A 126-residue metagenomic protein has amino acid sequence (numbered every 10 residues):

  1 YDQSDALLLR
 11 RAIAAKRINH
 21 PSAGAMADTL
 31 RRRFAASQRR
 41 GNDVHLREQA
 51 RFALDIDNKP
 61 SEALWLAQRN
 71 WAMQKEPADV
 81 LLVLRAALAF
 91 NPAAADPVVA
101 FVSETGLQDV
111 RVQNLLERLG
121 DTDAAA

Functional and structural regions predicted by a protein language model:
Y1, P21-A35, K59-N70, A93-E104 (+1 more regions): Alpha-helical repeat scaffolds
D2-N19, G24: N-terminal presequences and immediately downstream first alpha-helices
D2-R10, R40-E48, Q74-V80, L107-Q113: Generic helix N-cap/helix-start motif at coil->alpha-helix transitions
R11, A15, Q49, L82-A86 (+1 more regions): Structural register within alpha-helical repeat arrays
K16, A27-A72, L81-V83: Alpha-helical adaptor scaffolds
I18-H20, L54-D57, A89-F90, D123: Structural motif corresponding to the intra-repeat A-B loop/turn of tetratricopeptide repeats
K75-A78, A87-A126: C-terminal non-catalytic interaction modules
